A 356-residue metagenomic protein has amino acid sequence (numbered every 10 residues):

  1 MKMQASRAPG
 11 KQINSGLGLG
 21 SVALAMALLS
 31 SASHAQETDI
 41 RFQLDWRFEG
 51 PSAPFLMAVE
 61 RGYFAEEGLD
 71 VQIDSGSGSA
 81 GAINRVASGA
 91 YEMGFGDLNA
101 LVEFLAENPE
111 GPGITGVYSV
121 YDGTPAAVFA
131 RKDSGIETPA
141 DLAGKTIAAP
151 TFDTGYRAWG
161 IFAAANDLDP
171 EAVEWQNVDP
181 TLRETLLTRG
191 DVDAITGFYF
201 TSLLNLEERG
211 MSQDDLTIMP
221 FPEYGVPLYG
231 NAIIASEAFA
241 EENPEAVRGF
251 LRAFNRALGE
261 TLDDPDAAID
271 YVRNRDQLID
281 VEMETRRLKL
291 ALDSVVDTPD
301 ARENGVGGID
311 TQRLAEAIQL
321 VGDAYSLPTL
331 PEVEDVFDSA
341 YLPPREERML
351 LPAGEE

Functional and structural regions predicted by a protein language model:
K2-S21: Bacterial N-terminal signal peptides that target proteins for export
G18-S30: Bacterial N-terminal signal peptides
S31-A35: Sec/Tat signal peptide C-region and signal peptidase I cleavage site
Q36-D179, R183-R189, D193-F200, M219-F221 (+1 more regions): Short, glycine-/small- and polar/acidic-enriched structural segments that line small-molecule recognition paths
Y63-E66, A165-P170, R209-S212, I279-D280 (+1 more regions): Short helix-capping segments at alpha-helix termini
L98-N99, L182-T185, D191-D280: Pocket-lining segment of extracytoplasmic ligand-binding domains
E242-A324: Secondary-structure end/capping motifs
L314-E356: Conserved C-terminal helix/tail region of periplasmic/extracytoplasmic solute-binding proteins
